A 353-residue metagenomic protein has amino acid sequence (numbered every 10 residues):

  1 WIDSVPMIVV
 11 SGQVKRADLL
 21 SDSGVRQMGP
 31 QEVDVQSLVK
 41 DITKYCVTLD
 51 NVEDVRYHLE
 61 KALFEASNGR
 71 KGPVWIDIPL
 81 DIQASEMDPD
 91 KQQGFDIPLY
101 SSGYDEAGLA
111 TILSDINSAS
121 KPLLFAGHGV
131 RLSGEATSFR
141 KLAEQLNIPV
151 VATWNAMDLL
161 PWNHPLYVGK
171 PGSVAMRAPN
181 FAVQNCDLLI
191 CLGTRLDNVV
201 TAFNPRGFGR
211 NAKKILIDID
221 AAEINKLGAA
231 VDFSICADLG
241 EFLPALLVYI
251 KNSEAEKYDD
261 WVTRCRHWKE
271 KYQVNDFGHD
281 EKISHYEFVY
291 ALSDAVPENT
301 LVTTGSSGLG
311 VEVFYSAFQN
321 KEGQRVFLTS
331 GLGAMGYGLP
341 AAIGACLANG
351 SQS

Functional and structural regions predicted by a protein language model:
W1-S253, A295-E298, G323: N-terminal alpha/beta PP-like core and its mobile active-site loop of ThDP/TPP-dependent enzymes
I2, L124-A126, D259, N275 (+1 more regions): Proteins with a high burden of low-complexity, intrinsically disordered sequence enriched in S/T/G/P/A and R, requiring
G69, N349-S351: Glycine-rich phosphate-binding loop signature in dinucleotide/nucleotide-binding domains
W75, E254-H267: Short, flexible loop/turn segments with low-complexity composition
C191, E254-Y258, T303: Acidic/polar loop patches that form or flank catalytic/metal-binding clefts of enzymes that bind anionic ligands
K213, Q352-S353: Short beta-strand/loop segments at the ligand-binding rim of alpha/beta enzyme cores
R264-N349: Active-site diphosphate/adenylate-binding microenvironment
